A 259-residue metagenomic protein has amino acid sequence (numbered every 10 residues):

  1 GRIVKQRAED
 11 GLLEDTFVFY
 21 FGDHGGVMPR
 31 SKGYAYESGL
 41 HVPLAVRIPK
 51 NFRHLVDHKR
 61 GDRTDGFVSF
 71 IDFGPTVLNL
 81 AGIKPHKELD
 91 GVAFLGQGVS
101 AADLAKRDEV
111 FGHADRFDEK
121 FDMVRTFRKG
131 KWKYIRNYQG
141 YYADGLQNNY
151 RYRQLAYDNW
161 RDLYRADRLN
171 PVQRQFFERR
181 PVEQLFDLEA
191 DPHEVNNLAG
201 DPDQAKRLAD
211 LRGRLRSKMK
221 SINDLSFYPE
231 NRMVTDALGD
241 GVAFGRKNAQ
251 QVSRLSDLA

Functional and structural regions predicted by a protein language model:
G1-I3, R7, F17-G22, P43-V46 (+2 more regions): Beta-strand elements within well-structured catalytic alpha/beta cores of enzymes that handle phosphate/sulfate esters
V4, P29-Y34, V56-D57, N79 (+2 more regions): Short, solvent-exposed loop/turn and secondary-structure capping segments
V4-R7, G11, T16, P49-F52 (+8 more regions): A generic secondary-structure signal for well-formed alpha-helical elements
Q6-S69, D90: Histidine-centered active-site microenvironments of extracellular/periplasmic hydrolases and transferases
E14-T16, G61-K129, D203-G213: Polar, surface-exposed loop/tail segments that function as active-site lids or cofactor/substrate-recognition elements
V27, L44, A93, V110 (+1 more regions): Conserved beta-strand positions that form and line the central face of beta-propeller blades
E37, F117-G200, K206-R207, T235-L238: C-terminal, low-complexity/hydrophilic appendages and adjacent surface loops of extracellular/periplasmic anionic
H41, D167-V182, A190, L198-A259: Long, internal low-complexity/basic segments
